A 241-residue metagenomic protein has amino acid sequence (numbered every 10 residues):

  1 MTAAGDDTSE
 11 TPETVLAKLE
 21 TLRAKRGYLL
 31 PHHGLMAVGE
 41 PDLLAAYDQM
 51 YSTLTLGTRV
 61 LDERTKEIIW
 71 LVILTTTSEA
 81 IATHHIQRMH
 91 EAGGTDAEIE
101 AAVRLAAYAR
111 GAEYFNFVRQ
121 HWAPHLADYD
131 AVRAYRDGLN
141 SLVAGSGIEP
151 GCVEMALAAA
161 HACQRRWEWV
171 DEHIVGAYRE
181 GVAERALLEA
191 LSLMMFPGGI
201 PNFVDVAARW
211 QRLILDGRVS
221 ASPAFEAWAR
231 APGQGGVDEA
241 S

Functional and structural regions predicted by a protein language model:
M1-T65, I86-A101, A107-G151, V170-E180 (+1 more regions): Acidic, glycine/proline-rich low-complexity segments that act as flexible tails and inter-domain linkers
T65-I81, G151-E168: Amphipathic, charged-and-aliphatic alpha-helical interface segments that function as noncatalytic docking
T75-S78, L105-A112, A162, L193-I200: A short structural micro-motif
I99-R104, A186-A190: Membrane-interface alpha-helices at helix entry/exit sites of multi-pass transporters
G151-M155, E168-H173, R185-A190: Short amphipathic alpha-helical segments
G176-V182, L193-F196: Signal peptide-directed secreted proteins
V182, A186-E189, G198-P201: C-terminal structured interaction module
